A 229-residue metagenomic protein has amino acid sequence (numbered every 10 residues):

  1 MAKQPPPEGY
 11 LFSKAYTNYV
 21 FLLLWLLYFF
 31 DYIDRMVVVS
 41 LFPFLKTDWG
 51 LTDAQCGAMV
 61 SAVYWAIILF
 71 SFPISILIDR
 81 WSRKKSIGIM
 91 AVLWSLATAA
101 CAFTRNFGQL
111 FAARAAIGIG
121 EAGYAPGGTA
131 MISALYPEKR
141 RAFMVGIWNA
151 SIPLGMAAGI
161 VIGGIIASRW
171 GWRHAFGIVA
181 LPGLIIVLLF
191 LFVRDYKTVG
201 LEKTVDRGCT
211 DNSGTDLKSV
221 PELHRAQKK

Functional and structural regions predicted by a protein language model:
M1-I33: Cytosolic juxtamembrane N-terminal segment immediately preceding the first transmembrane helix of multi-pass
M36, Y64-F72, A122, M156-A157: Residue-level signature of mid-helix packing/kink "hotspots" within the transmembrane helices of 12-pass Major
V39-L69: Extracellular/periplasmic helix-loop-helix junction of adjacent transmembrane segments in MFS-like secondary
L69-F107: Conserved MFS/SLC helix-loop-helix module at the cytosolic interface between two early adjacent transmembrane helices
N106-R114: Short hydrophobic/alpha-helical segments at membrane-entry points of transmembrane helices in Major Facilitator
A113-L154: Cytoplasmic helix-loop-helix junction between adjacent transmembrane helices in 12-TM secondary transporters
W148-T198: Helix-loop-helix hairpin linking two adjacent transmembrane segments in secondary transporters
R194-K228: Flexible cytoplasmic inter-helical loops of multi-pass small-molecule transporters
